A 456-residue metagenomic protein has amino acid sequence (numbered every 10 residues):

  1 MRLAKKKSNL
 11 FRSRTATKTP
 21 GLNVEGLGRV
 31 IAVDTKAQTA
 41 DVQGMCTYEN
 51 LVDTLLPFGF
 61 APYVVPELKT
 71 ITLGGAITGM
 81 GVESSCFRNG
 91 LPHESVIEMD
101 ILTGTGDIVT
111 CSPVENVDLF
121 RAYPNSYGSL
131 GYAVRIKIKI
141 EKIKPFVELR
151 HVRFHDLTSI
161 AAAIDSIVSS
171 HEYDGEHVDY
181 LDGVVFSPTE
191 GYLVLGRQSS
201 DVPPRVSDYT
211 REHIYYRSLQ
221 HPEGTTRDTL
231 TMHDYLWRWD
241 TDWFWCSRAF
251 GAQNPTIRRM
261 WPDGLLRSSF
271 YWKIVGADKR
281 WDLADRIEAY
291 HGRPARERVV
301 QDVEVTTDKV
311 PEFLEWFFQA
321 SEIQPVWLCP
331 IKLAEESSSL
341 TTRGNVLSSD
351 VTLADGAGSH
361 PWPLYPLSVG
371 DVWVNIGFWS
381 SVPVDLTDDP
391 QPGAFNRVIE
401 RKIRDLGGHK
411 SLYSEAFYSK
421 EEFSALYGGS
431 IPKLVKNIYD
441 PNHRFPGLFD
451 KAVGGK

Functional and structural regions predicted by a protein language model:
M1-K456: Noncatalytic alpha-helical scaffold of FAD-dependent oxidoreductases
